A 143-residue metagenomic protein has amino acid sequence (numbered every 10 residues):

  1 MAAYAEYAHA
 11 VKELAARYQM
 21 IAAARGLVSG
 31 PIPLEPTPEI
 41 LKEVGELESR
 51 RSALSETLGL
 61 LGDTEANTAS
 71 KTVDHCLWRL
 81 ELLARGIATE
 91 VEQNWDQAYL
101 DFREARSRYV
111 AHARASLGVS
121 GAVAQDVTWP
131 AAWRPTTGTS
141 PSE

Functional and structural regions predicted by a protein language model:
M1-E143: Conserved non-transmembrane functional hotspots
